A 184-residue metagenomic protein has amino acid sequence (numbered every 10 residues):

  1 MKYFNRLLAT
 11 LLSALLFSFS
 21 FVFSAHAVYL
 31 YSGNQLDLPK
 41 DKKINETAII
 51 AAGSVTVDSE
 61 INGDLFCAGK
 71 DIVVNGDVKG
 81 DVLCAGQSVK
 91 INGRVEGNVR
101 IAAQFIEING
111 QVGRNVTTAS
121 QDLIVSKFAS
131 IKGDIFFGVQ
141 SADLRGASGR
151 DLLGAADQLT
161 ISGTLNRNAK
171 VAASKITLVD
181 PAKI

Functional and structural regions predicted by a protein language model:
K2-L11: Bacterial N-terminal signal peptides that target proteins for export
L15-A25: C-terminal segment of classical bacterial N-terminal signal peptides
F23-I184: Extended beta-solenoid/beta-helix repeat architectures
